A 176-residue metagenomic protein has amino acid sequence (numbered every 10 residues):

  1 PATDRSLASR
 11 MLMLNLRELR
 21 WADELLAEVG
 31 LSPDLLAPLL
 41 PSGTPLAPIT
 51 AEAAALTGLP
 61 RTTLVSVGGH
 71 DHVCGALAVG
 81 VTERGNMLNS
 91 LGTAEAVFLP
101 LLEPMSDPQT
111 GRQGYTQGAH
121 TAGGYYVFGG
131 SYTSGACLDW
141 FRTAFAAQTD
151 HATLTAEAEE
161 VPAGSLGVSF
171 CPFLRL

Functional and structural regions predicted by a protein language model:
P1-T3, L7-G30, P45, A51-L176: Active-site core segments that coordinate phosphate-bearing ligands/cofactors across diverse enzyme families
V29-P41: A conserved helix-loop-beta module that forms one wall/lid of the active-site cleft in ATP-utilizing catalytic domains
